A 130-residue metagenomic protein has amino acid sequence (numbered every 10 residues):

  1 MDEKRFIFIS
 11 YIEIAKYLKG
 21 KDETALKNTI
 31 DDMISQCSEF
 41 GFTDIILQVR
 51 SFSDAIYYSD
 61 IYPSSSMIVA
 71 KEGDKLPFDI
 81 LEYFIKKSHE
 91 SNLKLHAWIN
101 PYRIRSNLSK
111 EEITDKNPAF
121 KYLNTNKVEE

Functional and structural regions predicted by a protein language model:
M1-D2, S38-F40, H89-E90: Extracellular/periplasmic catalytic domains that process cell-envelope and extracellular macromolecules
D2-N28, Y102-E130: Active-site-adjacent "subsite" loops/lids of carbohydrate-active enzymes
R5-I9, I45-L47, L95-I99: Hydrophobic faces of well-ordered beta-strands that scaffold small-molecule active sites in alpha/beta enzyme cores
K19-I30, E39, D74-L81: Solvent-exposed, acidic/flexible segments
N28-A55: Catalytic domains of carbohydrate-active enzymes, especially glycoside hydrolases
I34, S51-N100: Aromatic-lined substrate-binding rim segments of carbohydrate-active enzymes
